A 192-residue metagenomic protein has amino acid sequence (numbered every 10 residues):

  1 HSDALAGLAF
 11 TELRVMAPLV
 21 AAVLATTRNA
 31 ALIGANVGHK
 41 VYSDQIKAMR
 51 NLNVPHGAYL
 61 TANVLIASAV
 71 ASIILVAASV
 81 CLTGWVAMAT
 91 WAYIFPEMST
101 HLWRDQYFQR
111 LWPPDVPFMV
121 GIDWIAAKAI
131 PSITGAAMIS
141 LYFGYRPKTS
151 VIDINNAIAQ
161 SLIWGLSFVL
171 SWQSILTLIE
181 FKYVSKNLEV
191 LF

Functional and structural regions predicted by a protein language model:
H1-I33: Membrane-embedded or membrane-proximal helical elements that form or frame transporter/channel pores
H1-R14, A78-I130, M138-Q160, Y183-F192: Membrane-interfacial helix-loop-helix connectors in multipass membrane proteins
A22-G34, A67-L75, L111-S132, I175-K186: Juxtamembrane/interfacial segments around transmembrane helices
T27-D44, M88, A137-L141, I152: Short helix-terminus and kink motifs of transmembrane alpha helices, predominantly at the cytoplasmic interface
N29, H56-L82, L162-S167: Selective transmembrane-helix segments that form parts of the transport pathway or gating/packing helices in multipass
G38-T61, V151-I154: Short cytoplasmic-facing helical segments at TM-TM junctions of multi-pass membrane proteins
S132-L141, V169-T177: Hydrophobic core segments of alpha-helical transmembrane domains in multi-pass membrane transport and ion-translocation
I154, Q160-I179: Final/C-terminal transmembrane alpha-helix of multipass membrane proteins
